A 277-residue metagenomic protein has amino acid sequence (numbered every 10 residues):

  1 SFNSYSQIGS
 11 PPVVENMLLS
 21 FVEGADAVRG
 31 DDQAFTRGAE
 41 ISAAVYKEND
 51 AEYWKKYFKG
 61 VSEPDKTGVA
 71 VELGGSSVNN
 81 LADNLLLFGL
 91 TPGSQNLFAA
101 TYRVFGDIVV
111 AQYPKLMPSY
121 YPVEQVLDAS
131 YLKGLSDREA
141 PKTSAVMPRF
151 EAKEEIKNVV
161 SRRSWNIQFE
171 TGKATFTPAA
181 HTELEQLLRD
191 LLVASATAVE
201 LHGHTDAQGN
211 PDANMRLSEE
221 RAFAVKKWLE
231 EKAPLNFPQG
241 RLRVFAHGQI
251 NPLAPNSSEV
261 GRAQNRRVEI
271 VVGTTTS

Functional and structural regions predicted by a protein language model:
S1-V14, A25, F169: A bilobed periplasmic-binding-protein/Venus flytrap-type ligand-binding module shared by bacterial periplasmic
I8-E15, R29-T36, N96-R103, A174-T182 (+2 more regions): Soluble non-cytosolic domains of exported or imported proteins
V13-E15, A194-T197, P238-R241, R266: Loop/turn elements at helix/coil->beta-strand transitions in domains of secreted/extracellular proteins
V13-K115: Secondary-structure end/capping motifs
E15, L19-E23, E40, R103 (+7 more regions): Solvent-exposed, polar/charged alpha-helical surfaces in well-ordered, non-transmembrane soluble domains, broadly
P118-V199, L235, T274-S277: Periplasmic peptidoglycan-binding/tethering modules of Gram-negative envelope proteins
T205-S277: Periplasmic OmpA-like peptidoglycan-binding domain that tethers envelope proteins to the cell wall
